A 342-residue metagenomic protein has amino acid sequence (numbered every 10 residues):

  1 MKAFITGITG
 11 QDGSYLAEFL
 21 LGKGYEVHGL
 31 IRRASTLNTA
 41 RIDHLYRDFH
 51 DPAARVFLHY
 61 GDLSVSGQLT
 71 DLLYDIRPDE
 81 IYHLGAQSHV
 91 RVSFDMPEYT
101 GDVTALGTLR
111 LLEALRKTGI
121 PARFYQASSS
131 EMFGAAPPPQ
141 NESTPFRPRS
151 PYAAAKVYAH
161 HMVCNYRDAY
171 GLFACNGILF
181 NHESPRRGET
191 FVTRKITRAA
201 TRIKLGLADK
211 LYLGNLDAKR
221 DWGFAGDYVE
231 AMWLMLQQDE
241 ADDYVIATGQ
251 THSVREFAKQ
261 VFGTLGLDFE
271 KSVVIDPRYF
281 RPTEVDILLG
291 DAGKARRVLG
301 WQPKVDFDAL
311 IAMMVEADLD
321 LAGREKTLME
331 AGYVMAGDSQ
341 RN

Functional and structural regions predicted by a protein language model:
M1-H182, L236, I287, V305 (+2 more regions): N-terminal Rossmann-like NAD(P)+-binding domain of SDR-like oxidoreductases, especially those catalyzing
Y15, Q68-D71, E80, R110 (+8 more regions): Alpha-helical elements of Rossmann-like donor-binding domains used by nucleotide-donor carbohydrate transfer enzymes
A34, R41, D48, A136-P139 (+4 more regions): NAD(P)-dependent short-chain dehydrogenase/reductase
L37, S64, D95, V103-L106 (+8 more regions): Residue-level signal for the nucleotide or nucleotide-sugar donor/cofactor binding architecture
K195-I196, Q237-P282, I287, A292: Mid/C-terminal beta-alpha module of Rossmann-like enzyme folds, strongest in SDR-family dehydrogenases/epimerases
G206-Y212, M232-I246, K271, A322-M329: Core catalytic loop region at the nicotinamide-binding pocket of NAD(P)H-dependent oxidoreductases
A225, P277-Q302, D320-E325: Conserved C-terminal active-site "lid" loop/helix of NAD(P)H-dependent oxidoreductases that clamps the redox cofactor
